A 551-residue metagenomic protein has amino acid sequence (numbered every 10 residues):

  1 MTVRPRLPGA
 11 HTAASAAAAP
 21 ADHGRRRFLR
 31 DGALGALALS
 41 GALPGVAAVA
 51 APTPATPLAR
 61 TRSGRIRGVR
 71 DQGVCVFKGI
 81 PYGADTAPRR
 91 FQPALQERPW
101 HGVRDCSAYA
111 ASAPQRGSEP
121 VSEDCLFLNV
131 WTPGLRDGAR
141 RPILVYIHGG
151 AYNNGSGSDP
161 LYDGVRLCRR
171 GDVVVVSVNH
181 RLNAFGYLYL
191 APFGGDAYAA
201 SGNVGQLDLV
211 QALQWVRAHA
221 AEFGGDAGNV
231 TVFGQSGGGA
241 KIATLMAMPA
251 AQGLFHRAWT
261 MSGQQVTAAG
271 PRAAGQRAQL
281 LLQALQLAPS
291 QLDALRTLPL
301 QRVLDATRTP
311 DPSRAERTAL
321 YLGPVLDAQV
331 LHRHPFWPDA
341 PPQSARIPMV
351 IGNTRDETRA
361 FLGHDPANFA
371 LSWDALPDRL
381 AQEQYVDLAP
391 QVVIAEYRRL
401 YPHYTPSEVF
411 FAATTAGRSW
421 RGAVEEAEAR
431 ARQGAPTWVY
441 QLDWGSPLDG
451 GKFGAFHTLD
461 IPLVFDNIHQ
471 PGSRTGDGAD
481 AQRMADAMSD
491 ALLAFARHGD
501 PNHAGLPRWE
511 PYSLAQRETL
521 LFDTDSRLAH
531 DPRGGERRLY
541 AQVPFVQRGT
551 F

Functional and structural regions predicted by a protein language model:
L7-D22, R27-V49: N-terminal export signals
V49-N203, A227, R355, P471-M488 (+4 more regions): Non-catalytic accessory segments of hydrolases
A199-A220: Alpha/beta-hydrolase active-site loop
A218, Q252, M261-L380, E408-R432: Substrate-access "cap/lid" subdomains that shape and gate the entrance to catalytic or ligand-binding pockets
G225-F233: Alpha/beta-hydrolase fold nucleophile elbow
G234, G238: Gly/Ala-rich beta-loop-alpha elbow adjacent to hydrolase catalytic centers
G239-A250: Short glycine-enriched nucleophile-adjacent loop and the immediately C-terminal alpha-helix near the catalytic center
W420-F551: Mobile gating loops/cap/lid regions near enzyme active sites that modulate substrate access
